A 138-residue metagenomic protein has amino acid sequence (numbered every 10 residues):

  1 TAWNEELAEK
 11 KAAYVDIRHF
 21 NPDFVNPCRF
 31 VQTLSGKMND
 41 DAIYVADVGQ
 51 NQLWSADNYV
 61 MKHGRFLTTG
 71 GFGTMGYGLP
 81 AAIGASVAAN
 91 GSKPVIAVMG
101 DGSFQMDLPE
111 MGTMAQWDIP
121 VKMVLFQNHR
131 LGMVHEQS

Functional and structural regions predicted by a protein language model:
T1, L53-S138: Thiamine diphosphate
E6-N90: Active-site diphosphate/adenylate-binding microenvironment
